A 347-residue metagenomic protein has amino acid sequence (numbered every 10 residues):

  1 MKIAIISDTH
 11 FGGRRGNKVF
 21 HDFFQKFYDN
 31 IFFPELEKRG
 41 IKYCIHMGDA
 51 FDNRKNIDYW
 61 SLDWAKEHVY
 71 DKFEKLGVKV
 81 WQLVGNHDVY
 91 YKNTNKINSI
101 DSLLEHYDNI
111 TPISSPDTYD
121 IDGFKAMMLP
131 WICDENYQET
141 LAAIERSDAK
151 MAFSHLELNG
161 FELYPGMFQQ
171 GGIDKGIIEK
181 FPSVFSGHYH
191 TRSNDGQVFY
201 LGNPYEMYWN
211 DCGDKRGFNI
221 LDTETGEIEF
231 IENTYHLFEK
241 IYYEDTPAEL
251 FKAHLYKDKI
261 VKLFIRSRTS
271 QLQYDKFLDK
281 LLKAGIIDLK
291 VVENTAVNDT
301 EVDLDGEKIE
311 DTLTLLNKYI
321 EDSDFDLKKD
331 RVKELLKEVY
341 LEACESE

Functional and structural regions predicted by a protein language model:
M1-W64, T140-D148, E338, S346: N-terminal active-site segment of His-dependent metallophosphoesterases
I5-S7, Y43-D49, K79-N86, T111-P116 (+4 more regions): Active-site neighborhood of phospho(di)ester-bond hydrolases with catalytic His/Asp-centered motifs
H10-R14, D52-K55, W81-T94, Y119-D120 (+4 more regions): Active-site environment of divalent metal-dependent phosphoester hydrolases
R15-N17, G48-Y70, V84-H106, G171 (+1 more regions): Metal-dependent catalytic neighborhoods of phosphoester/phosphodiester hydrolases
F73-L76, A143-R146, K175-K180, H254-K257: Short, conserved loop/helix-junction motifs that constitute active-site signature segments in enzyme catalytic cores
D88-G176, P204: Conserved catalytic scaffold of divalent metal-dependent phosphoesterases
Y164-E229: Conserved beta-sheet core of the metallophosphoesterase superfamily
T223-E347: Accessory, non-catalytic peripheral segments of nucleic-acid enzymes
